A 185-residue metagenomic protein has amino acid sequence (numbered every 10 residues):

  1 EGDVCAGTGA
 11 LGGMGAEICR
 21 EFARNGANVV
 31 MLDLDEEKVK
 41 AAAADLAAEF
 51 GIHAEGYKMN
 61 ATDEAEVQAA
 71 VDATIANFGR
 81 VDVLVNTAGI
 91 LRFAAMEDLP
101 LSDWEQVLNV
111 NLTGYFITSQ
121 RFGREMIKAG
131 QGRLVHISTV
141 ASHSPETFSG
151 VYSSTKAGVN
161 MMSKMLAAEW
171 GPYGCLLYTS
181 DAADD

Functional and structural regions predicted by a protein language model:
E1-V29: Canonical Rossmann dinucleotide-binding motif of NAD(H)/NADP(H)-dependent dehydrogenases/reductases, specifically
L91, L99, P145-S153, M165: Active-site loop-to-helix junction immediately N-terminal to the catalytic Tyr of the SDR YXXXK motif in Rossmann-fold
A95-M96, P100-L108: Substrate-binding pocket helix/loop in short-chain dehydrogenase/reductase
S119, T155, S163: Active-site helix of classical SDR
R124, A168-P172: Alpha-helical segment proximal to the catalytic Tyr-Lys
T139: Residue(s) in the substrate-gating loop at a strand-loop-helix junction that position the organic substrate next
Y178-D185: Conserved small/polar residues in nucleotide/adenosyl-binding loops
